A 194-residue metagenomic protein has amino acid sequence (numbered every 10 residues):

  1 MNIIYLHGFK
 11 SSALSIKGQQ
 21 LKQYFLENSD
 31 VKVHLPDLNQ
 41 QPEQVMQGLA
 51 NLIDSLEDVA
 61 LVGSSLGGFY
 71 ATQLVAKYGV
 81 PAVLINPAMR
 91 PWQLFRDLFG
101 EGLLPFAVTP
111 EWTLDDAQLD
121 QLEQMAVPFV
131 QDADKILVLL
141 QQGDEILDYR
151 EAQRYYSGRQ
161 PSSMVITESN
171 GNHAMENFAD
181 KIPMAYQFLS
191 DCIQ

Functional and structural regions predicted by a protein language model:
M1-S55, N172: Active-site catalytic motif of lipid deacylating hydrolases and related acyltransferases
Y5-F9, V62, L139-Q141: Short hydrophobic segments within beta-strands
S15-I16, V45, Y70-Q73, L94 (+2 more regions): Short glycine-/acidic-enriched loop or helix-start segments at secondary-structure transitions that form or flank
Q19, Q23, T72, Q153-R154: Active-site phosphate/pyrophosphate- and oxyanion-stabilizing loops and adjacent acidic/basic residues in soluble
L56-A60: Short acidic/histidine-rich motifs immediately flanking catalytic phosphotransfer sites in two-component signaling
V62-G67, A71: Gly/Ala-rich beta-loop-alpha elbow adjacent to hydrolase catalytic centers
L74-Y78: Aromatic pocket-lining residues of Rossmann-like dinucleotide-binding sites
P81-Q194: The alpha/beta-hydrolase serine catalytic core
